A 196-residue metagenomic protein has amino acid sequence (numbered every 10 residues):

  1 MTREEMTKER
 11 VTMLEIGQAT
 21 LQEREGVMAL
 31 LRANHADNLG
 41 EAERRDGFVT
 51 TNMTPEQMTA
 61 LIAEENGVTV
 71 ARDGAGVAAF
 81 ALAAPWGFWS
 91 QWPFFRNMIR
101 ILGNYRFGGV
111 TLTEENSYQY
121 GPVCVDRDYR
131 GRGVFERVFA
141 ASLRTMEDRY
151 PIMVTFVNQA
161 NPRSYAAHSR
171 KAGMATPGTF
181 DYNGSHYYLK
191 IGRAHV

Functional and structural regions predicted by a protein language model:
M1-E25, A29, A33, D37-N38: Conserved N-terminal entry element of GNAT/NAT acetyltransferase domains
H35-Q57: Conserved GNAT-fold acetyl-CoA-binding loop/helix
E56-V70, G87-P93, Q119: A short helix-loop-beta-strand connector motif used in the catalytic cores of GNAT acetyltransferases and, in some
L82-P122: Conserved acyl-donor/pantetheine-binding loop and adjacent beta-alpha core of acyl/acetyltransferases and related
N116-Y120, M146-N158: Conserved GNAT acetyl-CoA-binding A-motif
G121-R130, T155-Y165: Conserved beta-strand-loop-alpha-helix junction that forms the acyl-donor binding cleft
V125, G131-R144, R170: Conserved acetyl-CoA-binding loop-helix of GNAT-fold acetyltransferases
E136, Q159-G178: Conserved active-site alpha-helix within GNAT-family acetyltransferase domains
